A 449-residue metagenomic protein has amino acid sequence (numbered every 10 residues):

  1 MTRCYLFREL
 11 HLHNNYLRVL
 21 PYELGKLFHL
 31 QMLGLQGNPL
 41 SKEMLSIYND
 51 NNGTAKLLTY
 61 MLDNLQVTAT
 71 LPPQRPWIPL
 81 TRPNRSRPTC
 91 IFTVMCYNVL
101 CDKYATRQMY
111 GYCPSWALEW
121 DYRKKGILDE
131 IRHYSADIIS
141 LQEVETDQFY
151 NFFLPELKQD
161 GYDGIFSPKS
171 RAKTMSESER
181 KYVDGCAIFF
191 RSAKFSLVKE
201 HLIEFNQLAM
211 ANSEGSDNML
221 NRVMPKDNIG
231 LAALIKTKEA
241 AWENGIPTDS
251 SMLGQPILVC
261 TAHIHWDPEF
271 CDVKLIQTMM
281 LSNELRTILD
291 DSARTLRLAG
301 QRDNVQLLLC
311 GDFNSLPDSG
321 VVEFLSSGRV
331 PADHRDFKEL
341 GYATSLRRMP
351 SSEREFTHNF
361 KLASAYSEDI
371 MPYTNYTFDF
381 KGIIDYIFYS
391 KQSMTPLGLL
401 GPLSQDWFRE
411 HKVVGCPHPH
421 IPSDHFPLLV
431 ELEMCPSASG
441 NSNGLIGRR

Functional and structural regions predicted by a protein language model:
M1, L20-E23, M44-S46: The feature encodes a structural signal of leucine-rich repeats
T2-F7, K26-L30, D50-T54, N64: Leucine-rich repeat
F7-L12, L33-L35: Conserved hydrophobic beta-strand positions in leucine-rich repeat
H13-N14, E23, Q36-G37: Per-repeat beta-strand-to-loop junction in leucine-rich repeat
L17-R18, S41: Leucine-rich repeat
Y22, T68-N84, K194-F195, Q207 (+5 more regions): Metal-dependent phosphoester-hydrolase catalytic domains
T54, L62-G185, T278-N283, T287-L296 (+4 more regions): N-terminal, active-site-proximal structural segment of metallo-dependent hydrolase catalytic domains
T68-I91, I138-W266, F270, M349-N359 (+3 more regions): Structured beta-strand-rich core segments of catalytic domains in phosphoester-bond hydrolases
